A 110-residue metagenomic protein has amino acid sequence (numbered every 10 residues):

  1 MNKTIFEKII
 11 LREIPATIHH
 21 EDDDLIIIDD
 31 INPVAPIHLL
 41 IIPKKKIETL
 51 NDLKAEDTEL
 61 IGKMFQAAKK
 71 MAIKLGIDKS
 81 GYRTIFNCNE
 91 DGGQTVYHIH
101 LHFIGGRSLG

Functional and structural regions predicted by a protein language model:
M1-G110: HIT superfamily nucleotide-processing domains
